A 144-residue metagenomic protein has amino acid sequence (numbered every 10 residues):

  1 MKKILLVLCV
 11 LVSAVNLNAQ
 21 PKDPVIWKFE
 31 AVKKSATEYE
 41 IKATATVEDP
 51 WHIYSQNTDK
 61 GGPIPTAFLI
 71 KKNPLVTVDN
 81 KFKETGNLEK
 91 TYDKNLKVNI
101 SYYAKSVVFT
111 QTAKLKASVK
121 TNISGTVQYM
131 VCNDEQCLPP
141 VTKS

Functional and structural regions predicted by a protein language model:
I4-S13: Sec-dependent N-terminal signal peptides
A19-S144: Extracellular/lumen-exposed scaffold segments
